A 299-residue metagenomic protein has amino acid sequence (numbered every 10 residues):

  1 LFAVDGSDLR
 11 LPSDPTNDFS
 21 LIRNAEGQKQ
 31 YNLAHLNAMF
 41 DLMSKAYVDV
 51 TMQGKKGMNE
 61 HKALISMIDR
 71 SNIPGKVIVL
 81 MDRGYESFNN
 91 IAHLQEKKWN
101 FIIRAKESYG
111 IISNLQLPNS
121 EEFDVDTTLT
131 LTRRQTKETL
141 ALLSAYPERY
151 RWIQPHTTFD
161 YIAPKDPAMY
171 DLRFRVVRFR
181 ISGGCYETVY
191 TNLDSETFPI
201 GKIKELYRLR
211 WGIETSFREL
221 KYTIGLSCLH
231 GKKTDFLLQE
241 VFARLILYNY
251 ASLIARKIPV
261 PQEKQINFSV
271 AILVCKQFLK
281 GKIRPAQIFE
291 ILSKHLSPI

Functional and structural regions predicted by a protein language model:
L1-N17, A25-I299: Single, function-defining residue in the core of a domain
I22: Short, positively charged patches
